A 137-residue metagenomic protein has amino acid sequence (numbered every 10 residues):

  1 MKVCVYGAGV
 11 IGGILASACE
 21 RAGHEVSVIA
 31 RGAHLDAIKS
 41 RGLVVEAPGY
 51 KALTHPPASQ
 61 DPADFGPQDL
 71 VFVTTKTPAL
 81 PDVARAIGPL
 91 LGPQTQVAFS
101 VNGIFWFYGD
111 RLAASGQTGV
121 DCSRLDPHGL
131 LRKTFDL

Functional and structural regions predicted by a protein language model:
M1-A47: NAD(P)+-binding Rossmann beta1-loop-alpha1 motif at the extreme N-terminus of oxidoreductases
A52-H55, Q60-L137: Rossmann-like NAD(P)(H) cofactor-binding subdomain of soluble oxidoreductases
